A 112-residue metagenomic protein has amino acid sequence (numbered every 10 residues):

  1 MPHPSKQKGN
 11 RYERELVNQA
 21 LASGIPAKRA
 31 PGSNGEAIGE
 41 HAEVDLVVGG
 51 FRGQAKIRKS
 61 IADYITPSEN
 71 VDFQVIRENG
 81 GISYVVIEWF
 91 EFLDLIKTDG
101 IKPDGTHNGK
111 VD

Functional and structural regions predicted by a protein language model:
M1-D112: Catalytic phosphate/metal-binding cores of nucleic-acid and nucleotide-processing enzymes, i.e., regions that mediate
